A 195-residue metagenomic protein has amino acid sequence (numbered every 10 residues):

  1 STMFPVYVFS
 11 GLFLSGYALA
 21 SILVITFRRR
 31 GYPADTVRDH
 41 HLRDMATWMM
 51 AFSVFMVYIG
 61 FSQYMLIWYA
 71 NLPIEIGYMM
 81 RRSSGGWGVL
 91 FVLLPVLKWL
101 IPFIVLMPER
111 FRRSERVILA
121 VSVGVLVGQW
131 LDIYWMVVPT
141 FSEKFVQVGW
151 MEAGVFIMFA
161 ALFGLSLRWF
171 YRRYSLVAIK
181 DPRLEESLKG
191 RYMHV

Functional and structural regions predicted by a protein language model:
S1-F9, S142-G154: Non-cytosolic membrane-interface motifs at loop->transmembrane helix junctions
S1-L94: Long, contiguous internal "core" modules enriched in hydrophobic/ aromatic residues
S10-I25, L97-P102, V155-W169: Hydrophobic cores of alpha-helical transmembrane segments in multi-pass inner/ER membrane proteins, independent
L23-R29, M107, R112, V117 (+2 more regions): Juxtamembrane/interface segments at transmembrane-helix termini
Y32-H40, F159-V195: Extramembrane terminal tails and long inter-domain/linker segments of multi-pass membrane proteins
Y58, P102, I133, S175: Hydrophobic, well-ordered secondary-structure elements that form the walls of internal hydrophobic environments
V89-E115: Extended C-terminal subregions enriched in glycine
R116-V127: Central hydrophobic cores of alpha-helical transmembrane segments in multi-pass integral membrane proteins
